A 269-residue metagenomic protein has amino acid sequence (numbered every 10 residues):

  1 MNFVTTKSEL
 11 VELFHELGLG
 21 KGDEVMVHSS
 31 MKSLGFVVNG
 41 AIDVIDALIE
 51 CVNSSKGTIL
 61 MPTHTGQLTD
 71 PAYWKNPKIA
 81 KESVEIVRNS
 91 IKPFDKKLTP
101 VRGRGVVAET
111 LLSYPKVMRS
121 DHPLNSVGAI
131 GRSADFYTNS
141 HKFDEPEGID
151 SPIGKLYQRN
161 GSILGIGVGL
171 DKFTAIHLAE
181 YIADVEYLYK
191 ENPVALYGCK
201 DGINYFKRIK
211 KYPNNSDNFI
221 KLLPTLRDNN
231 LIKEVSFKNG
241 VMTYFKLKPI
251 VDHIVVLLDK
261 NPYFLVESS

Functional and structural regions predicted by a protein language model:
M1-S269: N-terminal and secondary-structure boundary signal
